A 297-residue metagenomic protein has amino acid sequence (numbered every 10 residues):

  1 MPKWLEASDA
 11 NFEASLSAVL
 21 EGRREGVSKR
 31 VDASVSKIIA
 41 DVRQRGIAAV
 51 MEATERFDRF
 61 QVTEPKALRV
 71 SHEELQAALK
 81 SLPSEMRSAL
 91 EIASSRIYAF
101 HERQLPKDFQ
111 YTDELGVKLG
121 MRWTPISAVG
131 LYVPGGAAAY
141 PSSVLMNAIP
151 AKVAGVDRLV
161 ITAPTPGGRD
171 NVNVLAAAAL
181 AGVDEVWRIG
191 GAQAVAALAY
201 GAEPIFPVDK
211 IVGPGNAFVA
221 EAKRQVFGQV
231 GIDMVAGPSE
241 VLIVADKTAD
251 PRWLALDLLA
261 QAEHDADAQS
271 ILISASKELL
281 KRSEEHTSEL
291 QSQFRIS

Functional and structural regions predicted by a protein language model:
M1-P125: N-terminal Rossmann-like NAD(P)+-binding subdomain of aldehyde/semialdehyde dehydrogenases
S28-V35, R43, V50, P83-I97 (+13 more regions): Generic structural signal for well-ordered, non-membrane alpha-helical segments in soluble metabolic enzymes
Y111-A176: Conserved small-residue-rich beta-alpha loop and adjacent elements that most often cradle the phosphate/pyrophosphate
D157-P166, S270-K277, S283-E284: Short internal beta-strands
G182-Q269: Conserved NAD(P)+-binding/catalytic subdomain of aldehyde/semialdehyde dehydrogenases
E285-S297: Single conserved hydrophobic/aromatic residue that forms the stacking wall/gate of nucleotide- or nucleobase-binding
